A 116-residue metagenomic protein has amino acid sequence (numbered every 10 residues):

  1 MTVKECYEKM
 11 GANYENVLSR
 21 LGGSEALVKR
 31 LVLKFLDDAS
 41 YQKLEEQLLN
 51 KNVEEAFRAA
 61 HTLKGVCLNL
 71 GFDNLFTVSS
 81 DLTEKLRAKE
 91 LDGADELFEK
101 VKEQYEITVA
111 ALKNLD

Functional and structural regions predicted by a protein language model:
M1-R58, T62-D116: Two-component system phosphorelay core
